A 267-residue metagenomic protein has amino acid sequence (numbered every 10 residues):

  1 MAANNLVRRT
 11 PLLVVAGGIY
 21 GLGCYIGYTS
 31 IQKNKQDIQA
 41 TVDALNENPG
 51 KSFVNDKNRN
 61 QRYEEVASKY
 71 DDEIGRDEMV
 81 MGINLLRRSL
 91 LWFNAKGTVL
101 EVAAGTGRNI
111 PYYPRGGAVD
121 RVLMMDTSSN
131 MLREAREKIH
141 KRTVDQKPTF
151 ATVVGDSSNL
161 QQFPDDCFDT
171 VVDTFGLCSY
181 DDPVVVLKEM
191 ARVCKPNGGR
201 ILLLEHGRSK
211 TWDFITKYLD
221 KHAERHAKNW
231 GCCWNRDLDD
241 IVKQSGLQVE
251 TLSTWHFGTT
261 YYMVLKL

Functional and structural regions predicted by a protein language model:
A3-D37: Single-pass hydrophobic alpha-helical transmembrane segments typical of small organelle membrane proteins
Y25-K96, R108-N109, Y218-E224: Conserved class I S-adenosyl-L-methionine
K57, R76-D77, V119, L202-Y262: C-terminal alpha-helical "lid/dimerization" subdomain adjacent to the S-adenosyl-L-methionine
T98-L160: Class I SAM-dependent methyltransferase SAM/SAH-binding core
D126-T127, D182, H206: Short beta->alpha hinge that forms the Motif I/post-I loop of the SAM-binding pocket
S158-V171: A short acidic, Gly/Pro-enriched loop at the edge of an enzyme's catalytic core that lines a small-molecule cofactor
D169-D182: A short SAM/SAH-binding and catalytic strip from SAM-dependent methyltransferases
V184-G198: A short glycine-rich, Lys/Arg-flanked "PGG" loop and its adjoining helix->strand segment in the class I
